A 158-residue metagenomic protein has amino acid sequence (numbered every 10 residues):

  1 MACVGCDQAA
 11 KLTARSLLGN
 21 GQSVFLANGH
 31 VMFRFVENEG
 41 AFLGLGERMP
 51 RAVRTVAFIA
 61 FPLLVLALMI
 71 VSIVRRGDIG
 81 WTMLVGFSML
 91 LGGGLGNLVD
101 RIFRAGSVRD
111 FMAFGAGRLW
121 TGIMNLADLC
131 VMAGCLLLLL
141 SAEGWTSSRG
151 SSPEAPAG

Functional and structural regions predicted by a protein language model:
M1-G158: Alpha-helical transmembrane bundles and membrane-interface segments of multipass inner-membrane proteins
